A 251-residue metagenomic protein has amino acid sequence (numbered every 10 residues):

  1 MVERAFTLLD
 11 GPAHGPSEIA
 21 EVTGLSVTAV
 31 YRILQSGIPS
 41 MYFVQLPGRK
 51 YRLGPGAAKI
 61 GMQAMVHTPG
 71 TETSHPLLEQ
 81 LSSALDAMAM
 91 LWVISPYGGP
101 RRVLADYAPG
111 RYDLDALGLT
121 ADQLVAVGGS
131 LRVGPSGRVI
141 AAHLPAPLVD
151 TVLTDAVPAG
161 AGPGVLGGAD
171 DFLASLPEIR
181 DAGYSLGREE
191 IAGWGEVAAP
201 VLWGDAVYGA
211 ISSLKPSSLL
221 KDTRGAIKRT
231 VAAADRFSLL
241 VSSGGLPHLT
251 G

Functional and structural regions predicted by a protein language model:
M1-M65, L239: N-terminal helix-turn-helix
M1-R4, A29, G56, T73 (+3 more regions): Charged catalytic carboxylate motif
L9, L81, F237-G244: N-terminal alpha-helical signal peptides/signal-anchor transmembrane segments
A58, M62-T154: Amphipathic alpha-helical effector-binding/dimerization core of metabolite-sensing transcriptional regulators
V152-G164: Acidic, glycine-rich loop-and-strand cores that form catalytic or ligand-binding grooves in diverse globular domains
G162-L240: Extended hydrophobic
L246-G251: Signal-transducing coiled-coil/dimerization helices and immediately adjacent hinge/linker segments that couple sensory
